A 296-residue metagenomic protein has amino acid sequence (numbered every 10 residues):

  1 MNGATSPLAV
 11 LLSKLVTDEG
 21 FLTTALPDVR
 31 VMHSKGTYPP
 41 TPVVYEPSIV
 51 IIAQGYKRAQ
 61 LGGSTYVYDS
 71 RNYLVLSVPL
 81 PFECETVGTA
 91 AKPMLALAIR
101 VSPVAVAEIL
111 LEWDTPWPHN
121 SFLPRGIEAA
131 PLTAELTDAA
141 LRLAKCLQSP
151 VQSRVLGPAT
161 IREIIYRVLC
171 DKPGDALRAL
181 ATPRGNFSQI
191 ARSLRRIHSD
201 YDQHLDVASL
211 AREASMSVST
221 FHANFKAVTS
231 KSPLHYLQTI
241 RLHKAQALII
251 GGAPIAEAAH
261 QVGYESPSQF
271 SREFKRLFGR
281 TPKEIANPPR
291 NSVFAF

Functional and structural regions predicted by a protein language model:
M1-A25, V29-M32, Y38-P39, N120-I127 (+2 more regions): A short, N-terminal "cap"/entry segment at the start of jelly-roll beta-barrel domains of the cupin/DSBH fold
N2, V106-E163, R167-V168, D175 (+1 more regions): Amphipathic alpha-helical segments enriched in hydrophobic/aromatic residues interleaved with Lys/Arg
F21-W117: N-terminal regulatory/effector-sensing and dimerization cores that precede helix-turn-helix DNA-binding domains
R58, H204, G252-A253: Residue at a beta-strand N-cap/secondary-structure junction
L132-E135, A139, T160, T182-S193 (+2 more regions): N-terminal positioning helix adjacent to the helix-turn-helix/winged-helix DNA-binding module
E163, R167-P173, L180, H198 (+2 more regions): Basic/polar phosphate-binding segments, predominantly the helix-turn-helix DNA-binding elements of transcriptional
P183, L237-Q246, E284-F296: Short, basic, alpha-helical segments at the C-terminal edge of helix-turn-helix-like DNA-binding modules
R196-D200, A247-G251: Short alpha-helical segment immediately N-terminal to, or the first helix within, an HTH/HTH-like DNA-binding domain
